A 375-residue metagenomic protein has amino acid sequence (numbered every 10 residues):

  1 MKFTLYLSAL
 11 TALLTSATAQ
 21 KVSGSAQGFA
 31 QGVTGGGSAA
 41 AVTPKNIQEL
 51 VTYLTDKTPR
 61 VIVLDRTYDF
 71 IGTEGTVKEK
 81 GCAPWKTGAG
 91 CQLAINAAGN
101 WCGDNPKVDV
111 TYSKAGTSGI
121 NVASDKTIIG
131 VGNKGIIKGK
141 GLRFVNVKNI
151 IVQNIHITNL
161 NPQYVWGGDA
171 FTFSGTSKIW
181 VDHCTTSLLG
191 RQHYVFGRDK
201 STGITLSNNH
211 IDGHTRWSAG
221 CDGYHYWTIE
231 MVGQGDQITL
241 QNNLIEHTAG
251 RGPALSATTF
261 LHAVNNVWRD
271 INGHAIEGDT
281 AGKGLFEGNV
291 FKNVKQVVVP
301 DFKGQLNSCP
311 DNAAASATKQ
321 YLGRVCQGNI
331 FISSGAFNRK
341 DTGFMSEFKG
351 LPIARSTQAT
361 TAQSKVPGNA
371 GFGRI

Functional and structural regions predicted by a protein language model:
M1-A19: Fungal secretory targeting signals
S23-V63: Acidic Gly/Asp/Thr-rich repetitive segments characteristic of extracellular carbohydrate-active and adhesion proteins
T52-T58, I71-T127, I136-Q153, N159-T176: Extracellular beta-strand-rich solenoid/capping regions of secreted or surface-exposed proteins that bind or remodel
T67-F70, N133-K134, Q296: Acidic glycine-/aspartate-rich tracts in secreted/extracellular proteins
V108-T117, K138-L142, Y164-F173, L188-R198 (+4 more regions): Extracellular beta-strand/beta-solenoid scaffold signature
S124-K134, K148-N159, S177-R191, S201-G220 (+5 more regions): Right-handed parallel beta-helix
L285-I375: Long, ordered, amphipathic alpha-helical scaffolds
